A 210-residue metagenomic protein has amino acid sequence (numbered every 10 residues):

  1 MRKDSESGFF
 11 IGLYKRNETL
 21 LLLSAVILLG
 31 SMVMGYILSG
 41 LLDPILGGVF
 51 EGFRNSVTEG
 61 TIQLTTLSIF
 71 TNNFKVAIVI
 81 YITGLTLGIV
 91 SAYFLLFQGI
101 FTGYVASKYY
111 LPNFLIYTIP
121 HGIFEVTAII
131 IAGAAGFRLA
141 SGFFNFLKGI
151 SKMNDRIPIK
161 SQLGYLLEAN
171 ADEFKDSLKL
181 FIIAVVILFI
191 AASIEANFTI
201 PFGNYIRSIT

Functional and structural regions predicted by a protein language model:
K3-T19, L64, K75, S161-K175: Cytosolic juxtamembrane amphipathic/interface segments immediately preceding and feeding into a transmembrane helix
Y14-I45: N-terminal signal-anchor transmembrane alpha helix
Y36-G40, G84-K108, V126: Transmembrane alpha-helix/helix-exit interface in multi-pass inner-membrane proteins
Y36-V57, F97, F202-I206: Interfacial/capping segments of alpha-helical transmembrane domains
G48-T61, N145-E168: Juxtamembrane inter-helical linkers in multi-pass membrane proteins
T58-L87: Interfacial helix-start motif at the membrane-water boundary
F124-G149, D176, L180-I183: Alpha-helical transmembrane segments of helical membrane proteins, especially in multi-pass transport, channel
L178-P201: Final/C-terminal transmembrane alpha-helix of multipass membrane proteins
